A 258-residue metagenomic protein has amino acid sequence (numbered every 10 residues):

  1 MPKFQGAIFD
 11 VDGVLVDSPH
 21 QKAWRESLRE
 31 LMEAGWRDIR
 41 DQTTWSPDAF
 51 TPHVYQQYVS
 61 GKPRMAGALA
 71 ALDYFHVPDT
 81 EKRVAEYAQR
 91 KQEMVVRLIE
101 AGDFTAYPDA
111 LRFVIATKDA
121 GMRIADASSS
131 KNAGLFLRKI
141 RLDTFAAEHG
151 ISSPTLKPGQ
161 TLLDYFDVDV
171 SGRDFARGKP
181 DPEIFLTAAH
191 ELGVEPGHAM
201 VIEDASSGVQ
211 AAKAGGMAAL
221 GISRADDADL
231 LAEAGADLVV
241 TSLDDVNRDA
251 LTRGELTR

Functional and structural regions predicted by a protein language model:
M1-G6, R112-I115, K131-R258: Asp-based, Mg2+/Mn2+-dependent phosphohydrolase catalytic module
M1-P52: Active-site neighborhood of HAD-like aspartate-dependent phosphohydrolases
P2-K3, I8, R97-D126, G134: Short, acidic loop-to-helix structural element flanking the phosphoryl-transfer center in phosphate-processing enzymes
L15-D17, D126, G221: Hydrophobic residues in well-ordered beta-strands that form the structural core
Q21, R25, R29, E33 (+6 more regions): An amphipathic alpha-helix signature
M32-Q56, V77-Y87, K91, P158 (+2 more regions): Short, surface-exposed acidic
H53-L98, P108, A116: A metal-dependent, Asp-based hydrolase signature
